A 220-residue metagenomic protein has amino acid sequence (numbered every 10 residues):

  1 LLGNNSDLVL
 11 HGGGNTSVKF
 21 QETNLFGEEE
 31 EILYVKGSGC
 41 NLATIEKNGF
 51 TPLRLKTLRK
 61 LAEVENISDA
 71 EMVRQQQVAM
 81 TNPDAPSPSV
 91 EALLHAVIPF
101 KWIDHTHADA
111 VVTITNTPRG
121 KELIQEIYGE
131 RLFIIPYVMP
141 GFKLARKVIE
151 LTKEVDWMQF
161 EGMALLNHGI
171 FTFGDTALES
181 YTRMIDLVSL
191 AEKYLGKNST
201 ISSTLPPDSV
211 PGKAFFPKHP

Functional and structural regions predicted by a protein language model:
L1-P220: Glycine-rich flexible loops
